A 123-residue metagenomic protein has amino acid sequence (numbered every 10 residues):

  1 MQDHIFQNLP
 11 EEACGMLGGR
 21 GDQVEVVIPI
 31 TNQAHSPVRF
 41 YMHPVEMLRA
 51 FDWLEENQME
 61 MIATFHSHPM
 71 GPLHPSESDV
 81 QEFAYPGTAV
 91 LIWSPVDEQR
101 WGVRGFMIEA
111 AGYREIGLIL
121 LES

Functional and structural regions predicted by a protein language model:
M1-M61, M70-S123: Conserved beta-strand-loop surface patch within small alpha/beta domains used for substrate/adaptor or ligand engagement
S67: Short, well-ordered beta-to-alpha junction loops that form the rim of enzyme active sites and present histidine/acidic
